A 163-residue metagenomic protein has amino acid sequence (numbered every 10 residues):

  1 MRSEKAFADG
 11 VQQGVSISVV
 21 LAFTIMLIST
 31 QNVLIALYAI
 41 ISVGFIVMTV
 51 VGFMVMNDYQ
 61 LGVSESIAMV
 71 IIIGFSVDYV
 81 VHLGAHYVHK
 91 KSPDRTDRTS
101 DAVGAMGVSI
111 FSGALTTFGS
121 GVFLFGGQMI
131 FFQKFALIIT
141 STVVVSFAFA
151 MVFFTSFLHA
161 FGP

Functional and structural regions predicted by a protein language model:
M1-P163: Membrane-embedded transmembrane helical bundles of large multi-pass transporters/channels
